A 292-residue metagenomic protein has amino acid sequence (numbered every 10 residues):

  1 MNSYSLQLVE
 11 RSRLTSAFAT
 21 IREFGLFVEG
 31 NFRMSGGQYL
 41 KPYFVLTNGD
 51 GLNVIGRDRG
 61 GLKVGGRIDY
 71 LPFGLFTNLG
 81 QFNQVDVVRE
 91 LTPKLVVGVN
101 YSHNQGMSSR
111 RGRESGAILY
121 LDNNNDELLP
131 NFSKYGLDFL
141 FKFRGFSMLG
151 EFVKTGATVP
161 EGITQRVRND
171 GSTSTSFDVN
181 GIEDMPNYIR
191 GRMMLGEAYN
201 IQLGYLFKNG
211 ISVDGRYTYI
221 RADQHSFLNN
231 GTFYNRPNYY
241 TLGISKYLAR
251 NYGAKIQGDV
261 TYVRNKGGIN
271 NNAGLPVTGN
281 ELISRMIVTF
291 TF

Functional and structural regions predicted by a protein language model:
M1-D69, F76-V88, R110-L121, V277 (+2 more regions): Surface-exposed coil loops of outer-membrane beta-barrel proteins
A19, N31, V45-T47, L71 (+3 more regions): Structured loops at beta-to-helix junctions and adjacent beta-edge loops in soluble globular domains
V64, P72, L79-V87, L95 (+3 more regions): Long, contiguous hydrophobic alpha-helical segments, chiefly transmembrane helices and signal peptides
G65-T77, R192, I201, Y247: A broad "ordered helical/assembly scaffold" signature
L91-F292: Outer-membrane beta-barrel pore domains
